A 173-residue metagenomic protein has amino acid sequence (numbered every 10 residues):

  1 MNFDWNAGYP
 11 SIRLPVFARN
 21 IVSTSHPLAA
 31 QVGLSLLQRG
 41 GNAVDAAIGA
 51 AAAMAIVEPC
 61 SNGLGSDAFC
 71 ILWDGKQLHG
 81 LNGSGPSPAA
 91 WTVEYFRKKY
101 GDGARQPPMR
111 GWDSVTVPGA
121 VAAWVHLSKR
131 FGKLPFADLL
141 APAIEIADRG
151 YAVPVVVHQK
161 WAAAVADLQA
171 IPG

Functional and structural regions predicted by a protein language model:
M1-Q31, S35, A43-G173: Noncatalytic scaffold domains of N-terminal-nucleophile
